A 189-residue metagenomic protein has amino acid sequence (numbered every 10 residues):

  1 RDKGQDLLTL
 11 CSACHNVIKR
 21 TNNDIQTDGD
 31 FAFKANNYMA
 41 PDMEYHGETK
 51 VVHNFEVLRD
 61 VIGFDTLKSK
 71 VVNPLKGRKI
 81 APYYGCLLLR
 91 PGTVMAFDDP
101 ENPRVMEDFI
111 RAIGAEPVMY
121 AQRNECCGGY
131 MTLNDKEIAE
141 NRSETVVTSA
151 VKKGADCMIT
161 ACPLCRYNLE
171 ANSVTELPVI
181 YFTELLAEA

Functional and structural regions predicted by a protein language model:
R1-A189: Iron-sulfur cluster-binding electron-transfer modules in prokaryotic oxidoreductases
